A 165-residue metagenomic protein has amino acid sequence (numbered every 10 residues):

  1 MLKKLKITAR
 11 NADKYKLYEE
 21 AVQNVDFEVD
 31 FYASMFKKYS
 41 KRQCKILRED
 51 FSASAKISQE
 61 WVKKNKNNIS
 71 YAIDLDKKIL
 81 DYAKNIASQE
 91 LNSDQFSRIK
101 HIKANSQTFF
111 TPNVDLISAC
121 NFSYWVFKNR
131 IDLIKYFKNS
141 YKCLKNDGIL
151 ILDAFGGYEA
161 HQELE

Functional and structural regions predicted by a protein language model:
Q43-A53: Conserved class I S-adenosyl-L-methionine
S54-N67: Conserved SAM-binding loop of SAM-dependent methyltransferases across substrates and taxa, primarily the Class I
D76-K78: Conserved SAM/SAH-binding beta-strand->alpha-helix loop
A83-K84: Conserved SAM-binding loop
L91-S106: Conserved SAM-binding strand-loop segment of SAM-dependent methyltransferases
Q107-I117: A short acidic, Gly/Pro-enriched loop at the edge of an enzyme's catalytic core that lines a small-molecule cofactor
D132-N146: A short glycine-rich, Lys/Arg-flanked "PGG" loop and its adjoining helix->strand segment in the class I
I149-E165: Conserved class I S-adenosyl-L-methionine
